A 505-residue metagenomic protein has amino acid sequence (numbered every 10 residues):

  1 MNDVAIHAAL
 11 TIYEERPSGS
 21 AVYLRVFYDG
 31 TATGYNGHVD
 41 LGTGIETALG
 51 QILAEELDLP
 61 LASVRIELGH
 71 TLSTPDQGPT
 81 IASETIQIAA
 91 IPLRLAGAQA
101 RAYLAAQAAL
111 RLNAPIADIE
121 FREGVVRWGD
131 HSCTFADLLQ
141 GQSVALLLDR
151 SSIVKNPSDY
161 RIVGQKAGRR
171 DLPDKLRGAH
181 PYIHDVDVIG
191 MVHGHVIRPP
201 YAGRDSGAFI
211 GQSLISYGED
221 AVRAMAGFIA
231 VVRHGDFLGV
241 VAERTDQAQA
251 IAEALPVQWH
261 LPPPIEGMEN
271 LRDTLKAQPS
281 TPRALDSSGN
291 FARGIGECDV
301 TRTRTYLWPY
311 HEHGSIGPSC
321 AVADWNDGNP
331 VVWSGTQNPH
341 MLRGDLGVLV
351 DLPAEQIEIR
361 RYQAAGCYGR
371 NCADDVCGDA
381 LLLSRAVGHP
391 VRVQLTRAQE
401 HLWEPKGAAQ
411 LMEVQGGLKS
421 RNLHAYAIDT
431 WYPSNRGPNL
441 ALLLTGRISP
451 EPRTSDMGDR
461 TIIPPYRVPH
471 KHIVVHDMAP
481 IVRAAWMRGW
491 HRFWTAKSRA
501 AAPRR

Functional and structural regions predicted by a protein language model:
M1-R505: Cofactor-binding beta-sheet edge motifs in enzyme active sites
